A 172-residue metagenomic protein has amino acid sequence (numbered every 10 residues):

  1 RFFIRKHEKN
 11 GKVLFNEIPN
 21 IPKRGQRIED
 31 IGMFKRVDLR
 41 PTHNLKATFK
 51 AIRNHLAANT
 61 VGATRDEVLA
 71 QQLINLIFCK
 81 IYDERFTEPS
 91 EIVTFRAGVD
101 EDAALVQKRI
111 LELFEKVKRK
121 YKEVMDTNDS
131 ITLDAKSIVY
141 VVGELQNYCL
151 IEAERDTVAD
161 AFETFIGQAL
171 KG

Functional and structural regions predicted by a protein language model:
R1-V68, S137-E152: Short, basic/polar, glycine-containing "phosphate-handling" surface segments that engage DNA
T64, I74-F78, Y82-L170: Long recognition/docking surfaces used for binding and targeting
Q71: Walker A/P-loop-proximal flanking segment of P-loop NTPase domains
